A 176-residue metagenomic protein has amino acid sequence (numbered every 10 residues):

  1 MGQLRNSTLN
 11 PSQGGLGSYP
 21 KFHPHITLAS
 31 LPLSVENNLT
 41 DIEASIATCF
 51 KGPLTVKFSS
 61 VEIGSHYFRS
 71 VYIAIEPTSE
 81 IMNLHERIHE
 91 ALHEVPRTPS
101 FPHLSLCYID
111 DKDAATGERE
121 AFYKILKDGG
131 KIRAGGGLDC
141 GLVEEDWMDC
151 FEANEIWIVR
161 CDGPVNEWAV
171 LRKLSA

Functional and structural regions predicted by a protein language model:
M1-K57, T78-C150, W157, P164-A176: Basic, often amphipathic N-terminal segments
T55-S65: A short, structured active-site edge motif that brings together acidic residues
I63-H66, C161-G163: Residues that form or immediately flank small-molecule/cofactor binding pockets and catalytic motifs
F68-S70: A generic structural signal for beta-strand entry/edge sites
